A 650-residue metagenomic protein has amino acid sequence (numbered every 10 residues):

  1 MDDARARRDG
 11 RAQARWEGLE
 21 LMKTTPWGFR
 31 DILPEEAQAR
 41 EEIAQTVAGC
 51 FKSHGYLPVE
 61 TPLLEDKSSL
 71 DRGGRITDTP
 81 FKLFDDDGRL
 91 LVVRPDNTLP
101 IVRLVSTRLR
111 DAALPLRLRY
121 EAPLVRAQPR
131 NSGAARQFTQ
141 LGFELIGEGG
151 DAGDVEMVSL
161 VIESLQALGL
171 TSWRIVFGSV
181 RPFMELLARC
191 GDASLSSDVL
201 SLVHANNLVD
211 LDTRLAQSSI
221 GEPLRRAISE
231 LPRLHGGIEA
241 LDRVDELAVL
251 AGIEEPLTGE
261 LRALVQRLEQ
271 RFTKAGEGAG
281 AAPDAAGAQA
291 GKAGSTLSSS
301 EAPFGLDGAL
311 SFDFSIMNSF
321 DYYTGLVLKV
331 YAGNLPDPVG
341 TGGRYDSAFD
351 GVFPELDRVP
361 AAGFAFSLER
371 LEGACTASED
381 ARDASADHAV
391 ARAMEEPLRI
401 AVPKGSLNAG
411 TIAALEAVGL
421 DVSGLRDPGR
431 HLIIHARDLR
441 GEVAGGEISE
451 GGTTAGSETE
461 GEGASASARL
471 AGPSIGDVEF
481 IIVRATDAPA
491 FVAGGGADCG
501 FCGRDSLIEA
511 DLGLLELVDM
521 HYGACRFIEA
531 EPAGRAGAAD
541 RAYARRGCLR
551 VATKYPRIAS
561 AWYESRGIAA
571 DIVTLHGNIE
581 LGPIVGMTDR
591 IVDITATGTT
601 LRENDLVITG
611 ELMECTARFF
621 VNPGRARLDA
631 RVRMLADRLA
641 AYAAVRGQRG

Functional and structural regions predicted by a protein language model:
D3-E17, T273-F304, S378-A393, R437-I475: Intrinsically disordered, low-complexity terminal tails and inter-domain linkers enriched for S/T/G/P/D/E
G18-E36: Auxiliary tRNA-acceptor-end handling modules of aminoacyl-tRNA synthetases
E36-H54, E65-S68, I76, T98-D111 (+4 more regions): Positively charged, Gly/Ser-enriched RNA/tRNA-binding surfaces
V59-L91, A134, F527: Polyanion/phosphate-binding surface patch
T61-D78, G178-A188, I316-T324, E580-L581 (+1 more regions): Beta-rich nucleic-acid/ligand-interaction surfaces
T61-S68, L116-A127, R174-E185, E509: Short, glycine/charge-rich beta-strand/loop segments that flank catalytic centers and engage negatively charged groups
T79-D87, D192-D212: Acidic, His- and aromatic-enriched active-site or binding-groove loops in soluble protein domains that engage sugars
G294, H388-G650: Domain-level signature for soluble enzymes in the chorismate/prephenate branch of the shikimate pathway
